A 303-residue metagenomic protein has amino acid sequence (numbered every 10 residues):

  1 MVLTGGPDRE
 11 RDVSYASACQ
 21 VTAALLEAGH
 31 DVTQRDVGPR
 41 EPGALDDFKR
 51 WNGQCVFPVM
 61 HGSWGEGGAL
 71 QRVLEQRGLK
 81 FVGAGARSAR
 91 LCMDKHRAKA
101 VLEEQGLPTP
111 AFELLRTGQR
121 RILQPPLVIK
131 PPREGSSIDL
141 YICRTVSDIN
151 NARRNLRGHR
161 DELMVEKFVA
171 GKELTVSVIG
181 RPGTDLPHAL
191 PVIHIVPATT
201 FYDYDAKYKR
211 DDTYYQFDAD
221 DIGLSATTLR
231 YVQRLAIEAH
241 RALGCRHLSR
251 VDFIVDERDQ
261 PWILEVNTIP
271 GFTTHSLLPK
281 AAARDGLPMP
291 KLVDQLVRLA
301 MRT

Functional and structural regions predicted by a protein language model:
M1-L3, V32, F48-K49, L91-K172 (+1 more regions): Active-site nucleotide/adenylate-binding loops and adjacent lid/helix of ATP-dependent enzymes
M1-R87, L91-R97, E104, R116 (+2 more regions): ATP-binding N-terminal substructure of ATP-dependent carboxylate-amine bond-forming enzymes
V2, V178, F253-V255: Conserved hydrophobic "DFG−1" position in protein kinase catalytic cores
R50-N52, R121-P125, D256-W262: A short, glycine/Asx- and small/polar-enriched loop/turn that sits immediately N-terminal to a beta-strand
A69-E75, Y202-R210, T268: Short, flexible, mixed-charge acidic loops at enzyme active sites
R144-R234, E257-W262: Phosphate-binding site of ATP-dependent enzymes
S225-T303: ATP-dependent carboxylate activation and anion-phosphoryl transfer catalytic cores that bind Mg-ATP to form
